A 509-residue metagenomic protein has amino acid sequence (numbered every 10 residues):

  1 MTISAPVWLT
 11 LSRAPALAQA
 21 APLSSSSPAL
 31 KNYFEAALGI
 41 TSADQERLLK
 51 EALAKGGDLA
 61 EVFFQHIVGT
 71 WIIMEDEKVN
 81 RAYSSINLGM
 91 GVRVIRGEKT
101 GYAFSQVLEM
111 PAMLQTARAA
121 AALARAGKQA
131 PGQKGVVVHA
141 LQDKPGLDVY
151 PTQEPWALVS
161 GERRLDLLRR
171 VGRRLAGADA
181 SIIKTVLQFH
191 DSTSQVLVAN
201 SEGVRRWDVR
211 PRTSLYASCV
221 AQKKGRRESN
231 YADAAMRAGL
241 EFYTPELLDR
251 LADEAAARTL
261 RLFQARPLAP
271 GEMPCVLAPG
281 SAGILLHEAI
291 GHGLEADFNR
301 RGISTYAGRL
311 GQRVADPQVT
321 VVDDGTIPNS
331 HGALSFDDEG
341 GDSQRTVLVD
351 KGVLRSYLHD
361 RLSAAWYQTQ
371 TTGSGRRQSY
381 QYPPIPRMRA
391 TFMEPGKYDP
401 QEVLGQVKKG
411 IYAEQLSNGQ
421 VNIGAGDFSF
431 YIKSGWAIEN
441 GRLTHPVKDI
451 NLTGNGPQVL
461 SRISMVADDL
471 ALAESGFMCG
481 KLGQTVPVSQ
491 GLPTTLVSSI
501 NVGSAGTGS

Functional and structural regions predicted by a protein language model:
T2-S509: N-terminal small-residue-enriched
